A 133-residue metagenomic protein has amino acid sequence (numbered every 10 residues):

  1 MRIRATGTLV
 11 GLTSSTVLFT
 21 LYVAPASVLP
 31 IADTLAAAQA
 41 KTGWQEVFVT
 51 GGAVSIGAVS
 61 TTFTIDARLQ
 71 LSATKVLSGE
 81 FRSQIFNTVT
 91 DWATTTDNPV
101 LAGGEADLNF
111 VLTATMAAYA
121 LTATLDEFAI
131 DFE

Functional and structural regions predicted by a protein language model:
M1-E133: Surface-exposed molecular-recognition determinants
